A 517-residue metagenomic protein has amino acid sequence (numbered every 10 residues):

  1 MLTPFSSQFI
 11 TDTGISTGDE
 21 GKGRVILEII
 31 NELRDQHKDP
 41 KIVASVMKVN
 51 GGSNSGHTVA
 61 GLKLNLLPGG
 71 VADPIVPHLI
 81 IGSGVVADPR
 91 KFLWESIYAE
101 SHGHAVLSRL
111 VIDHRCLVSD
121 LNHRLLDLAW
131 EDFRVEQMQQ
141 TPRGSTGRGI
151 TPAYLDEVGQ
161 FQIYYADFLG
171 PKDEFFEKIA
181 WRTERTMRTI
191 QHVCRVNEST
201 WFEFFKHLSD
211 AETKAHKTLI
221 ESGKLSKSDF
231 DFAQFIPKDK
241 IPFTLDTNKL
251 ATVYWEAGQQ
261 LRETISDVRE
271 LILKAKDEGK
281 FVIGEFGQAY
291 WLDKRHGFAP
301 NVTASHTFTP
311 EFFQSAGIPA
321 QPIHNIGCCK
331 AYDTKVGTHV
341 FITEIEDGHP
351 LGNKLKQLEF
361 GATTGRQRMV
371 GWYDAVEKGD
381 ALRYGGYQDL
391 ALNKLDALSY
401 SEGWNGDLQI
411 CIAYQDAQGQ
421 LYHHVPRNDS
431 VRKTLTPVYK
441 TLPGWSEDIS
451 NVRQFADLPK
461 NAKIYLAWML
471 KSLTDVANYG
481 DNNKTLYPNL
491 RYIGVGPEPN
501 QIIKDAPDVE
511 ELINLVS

Functional and structural regions predicted by a protein language model:
M1-S517: Non-transmembrane, aqueous-exposed alpha-helical and coiled segments at domain scale
